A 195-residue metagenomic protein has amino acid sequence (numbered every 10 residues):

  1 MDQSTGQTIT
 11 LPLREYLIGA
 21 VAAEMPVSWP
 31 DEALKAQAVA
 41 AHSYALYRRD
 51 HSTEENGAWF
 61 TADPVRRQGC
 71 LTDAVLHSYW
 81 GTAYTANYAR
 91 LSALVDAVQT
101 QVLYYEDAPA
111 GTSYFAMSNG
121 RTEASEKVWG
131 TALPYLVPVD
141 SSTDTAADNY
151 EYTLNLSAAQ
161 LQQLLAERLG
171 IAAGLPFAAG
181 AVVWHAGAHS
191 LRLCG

Functional and structural regions predicted by a protein language model:
M1-G195: Conserved, single-site charged/polar hotspot
